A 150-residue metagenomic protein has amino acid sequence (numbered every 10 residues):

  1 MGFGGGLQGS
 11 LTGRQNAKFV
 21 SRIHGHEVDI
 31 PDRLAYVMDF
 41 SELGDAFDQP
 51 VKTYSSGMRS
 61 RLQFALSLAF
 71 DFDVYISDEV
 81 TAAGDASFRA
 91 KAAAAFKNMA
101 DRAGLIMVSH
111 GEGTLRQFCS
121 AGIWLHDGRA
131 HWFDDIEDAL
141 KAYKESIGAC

Functional and structural regions predicted by a protein language model:
M1-S21: ABC ATPase nucleotide-binding domain signature region
K18, D29-A46, A65: Conserved ABC ATPase "signature" region
P50-G57: Conserved ABC ATPase signature
L68-S77: A short, proline-enriched helix->beta-strand linker immediately N-terminal to the Walker B motif in ABC-type P-loop
D78, G84-D85: ABC-family nucleotide-binding domains
N98-M107: Conserved catalytic loops of ABC-family nucleotide-binding domains
G111-F118: Conserved H-loop
F118-D135, Y143: H-loop (His-switch) and adjacent beta-strand-loop-beta switch element of ABC-type ATPase nucleotide-binding domains
